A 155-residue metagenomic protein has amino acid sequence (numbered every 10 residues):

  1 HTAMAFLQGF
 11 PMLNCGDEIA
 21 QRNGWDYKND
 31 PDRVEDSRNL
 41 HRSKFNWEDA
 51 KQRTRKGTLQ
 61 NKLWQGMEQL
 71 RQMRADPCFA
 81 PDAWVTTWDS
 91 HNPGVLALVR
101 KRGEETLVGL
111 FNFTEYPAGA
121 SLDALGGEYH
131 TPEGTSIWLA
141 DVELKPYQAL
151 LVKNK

Functional and structural regions predicted by a protein language model:
H1-L107, F113-P117: Loop/helix patches that line or flank the sugar-binding groove of alpha-linked glycan CAZymes
D26-Y27, S121, N154: Hydrophobic alpha-helical membrane-insertion segments
Y116-G134: Beta-strand-rich binding/interaction modules
T135-L139: Short alpha-helix capping/helix-loop boundary micro-motifs
A140-K155: C-terminal beta-strand-rich structural cap/linker in extracellular carbohydrate-active enzymes
